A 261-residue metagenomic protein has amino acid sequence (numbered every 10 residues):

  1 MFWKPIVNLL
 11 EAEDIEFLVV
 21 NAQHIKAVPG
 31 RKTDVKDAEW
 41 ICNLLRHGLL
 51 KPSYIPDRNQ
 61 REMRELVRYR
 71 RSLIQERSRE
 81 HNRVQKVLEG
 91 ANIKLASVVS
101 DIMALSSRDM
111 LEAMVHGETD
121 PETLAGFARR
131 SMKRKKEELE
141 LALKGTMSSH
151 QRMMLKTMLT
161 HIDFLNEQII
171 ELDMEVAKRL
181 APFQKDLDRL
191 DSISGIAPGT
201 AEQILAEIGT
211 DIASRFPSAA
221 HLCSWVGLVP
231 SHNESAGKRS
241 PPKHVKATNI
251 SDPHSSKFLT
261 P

Functional and structural regions predicted by a protein language model:
M1-P261: A detector of single, family-specific signature residues that are central to catalytic or substrate-handling motifs
